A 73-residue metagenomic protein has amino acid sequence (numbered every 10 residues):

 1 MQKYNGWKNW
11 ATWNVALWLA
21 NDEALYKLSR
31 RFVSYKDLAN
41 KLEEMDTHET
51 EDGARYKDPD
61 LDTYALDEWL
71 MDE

Functional and structural regions predicted by a protein language model:
M1-E73: Acidic interaction surfaces
